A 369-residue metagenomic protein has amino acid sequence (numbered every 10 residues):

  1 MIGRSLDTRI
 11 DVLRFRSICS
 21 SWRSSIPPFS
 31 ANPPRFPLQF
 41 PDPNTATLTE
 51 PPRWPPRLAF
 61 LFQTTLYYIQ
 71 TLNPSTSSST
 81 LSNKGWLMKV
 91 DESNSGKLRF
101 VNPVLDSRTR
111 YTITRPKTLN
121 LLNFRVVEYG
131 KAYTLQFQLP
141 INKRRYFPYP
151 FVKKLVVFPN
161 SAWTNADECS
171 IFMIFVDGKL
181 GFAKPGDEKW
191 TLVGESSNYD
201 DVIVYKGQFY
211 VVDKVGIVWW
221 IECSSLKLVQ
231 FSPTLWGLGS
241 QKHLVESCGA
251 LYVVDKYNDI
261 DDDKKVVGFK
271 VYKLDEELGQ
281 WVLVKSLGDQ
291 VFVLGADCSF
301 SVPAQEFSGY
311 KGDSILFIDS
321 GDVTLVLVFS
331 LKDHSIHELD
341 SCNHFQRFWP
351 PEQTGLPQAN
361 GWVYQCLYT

Functional and structural regions predicted by a protein language model:
M1-F231, G239, G249-A250, D263-V267 (+1 more regions): N-terminal entry/capping and adjacent linker segments that precede and initiate structured domains
L244: Catalytic core of tubulin tyrosine ligase-like
Y257: Acidic/polar, glycine-anchored loop/turn motif associated with catalytic or activation segments that engage anionic
